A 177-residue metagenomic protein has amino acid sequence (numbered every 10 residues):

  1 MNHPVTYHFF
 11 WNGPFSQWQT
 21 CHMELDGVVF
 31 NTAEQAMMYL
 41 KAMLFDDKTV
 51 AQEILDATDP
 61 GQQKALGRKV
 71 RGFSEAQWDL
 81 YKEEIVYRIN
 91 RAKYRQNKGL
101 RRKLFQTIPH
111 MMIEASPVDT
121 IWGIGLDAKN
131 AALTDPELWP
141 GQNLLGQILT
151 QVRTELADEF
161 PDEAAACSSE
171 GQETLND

Functional and structural regions predicted by a protein language model:
M1-D177: Charged, low-complexity intrinsically disordered segments
